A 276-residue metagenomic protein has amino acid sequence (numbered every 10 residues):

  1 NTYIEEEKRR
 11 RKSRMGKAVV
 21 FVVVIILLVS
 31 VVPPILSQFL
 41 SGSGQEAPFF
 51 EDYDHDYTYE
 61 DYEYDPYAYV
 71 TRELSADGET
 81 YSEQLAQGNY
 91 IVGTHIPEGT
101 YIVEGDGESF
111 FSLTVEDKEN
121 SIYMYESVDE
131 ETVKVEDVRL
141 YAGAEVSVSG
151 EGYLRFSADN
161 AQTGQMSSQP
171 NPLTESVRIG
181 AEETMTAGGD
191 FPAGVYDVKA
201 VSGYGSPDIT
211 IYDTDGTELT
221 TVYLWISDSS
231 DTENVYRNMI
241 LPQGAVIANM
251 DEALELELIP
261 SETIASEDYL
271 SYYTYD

Functional and structural regions predicted by a protein language model:
N1-L74: Gram-positive cell-envelope targeting signals
E51-G107, S112-D276: Extended, well-structured beta-strand/loop surface patches that form recognition or cofactor-anchoring regions within
